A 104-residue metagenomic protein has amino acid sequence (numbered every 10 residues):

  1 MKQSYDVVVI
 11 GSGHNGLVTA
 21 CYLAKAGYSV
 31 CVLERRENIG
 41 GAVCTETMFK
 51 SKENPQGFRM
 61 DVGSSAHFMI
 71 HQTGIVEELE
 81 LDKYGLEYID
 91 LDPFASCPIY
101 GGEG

Functional and structural regions predicted by a protein language model:
Q3-G104: N-terminal glycine-rich phosphate/pyrophosphate-binding loop and immediately adjacent elements
